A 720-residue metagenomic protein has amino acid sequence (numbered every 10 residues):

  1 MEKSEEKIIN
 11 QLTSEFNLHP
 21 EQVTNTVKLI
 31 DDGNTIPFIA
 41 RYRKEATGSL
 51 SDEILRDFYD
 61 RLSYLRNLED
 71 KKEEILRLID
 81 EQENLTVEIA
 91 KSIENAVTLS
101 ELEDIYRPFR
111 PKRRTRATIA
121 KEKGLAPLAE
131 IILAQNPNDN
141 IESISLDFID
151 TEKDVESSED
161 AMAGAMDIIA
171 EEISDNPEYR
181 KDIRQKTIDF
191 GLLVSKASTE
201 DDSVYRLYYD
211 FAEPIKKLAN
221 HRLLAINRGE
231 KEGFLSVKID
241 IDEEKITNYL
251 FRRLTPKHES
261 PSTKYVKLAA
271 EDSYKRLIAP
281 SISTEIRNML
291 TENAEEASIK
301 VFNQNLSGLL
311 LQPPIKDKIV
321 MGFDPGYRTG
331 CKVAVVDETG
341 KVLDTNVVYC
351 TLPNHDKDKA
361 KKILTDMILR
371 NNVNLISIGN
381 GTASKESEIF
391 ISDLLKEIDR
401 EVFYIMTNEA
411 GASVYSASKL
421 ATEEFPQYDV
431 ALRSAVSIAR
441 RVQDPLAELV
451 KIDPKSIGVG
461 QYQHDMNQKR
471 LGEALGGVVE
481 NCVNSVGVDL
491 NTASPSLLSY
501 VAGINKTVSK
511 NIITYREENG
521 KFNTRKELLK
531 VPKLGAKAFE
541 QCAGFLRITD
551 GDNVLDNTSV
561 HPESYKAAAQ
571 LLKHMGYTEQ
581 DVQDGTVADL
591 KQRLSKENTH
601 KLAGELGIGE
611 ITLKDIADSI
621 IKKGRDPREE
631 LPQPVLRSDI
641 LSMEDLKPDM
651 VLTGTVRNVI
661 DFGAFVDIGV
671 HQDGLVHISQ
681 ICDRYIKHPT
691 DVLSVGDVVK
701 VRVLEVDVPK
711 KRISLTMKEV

Functional and structural regions predicted by a protein language model:
M1-T24, D31: Generic start-of-chain signal for non-secretory N-termini
N17, P313-P314, E480-T514, S638-V676 (+1 more regions): C-terminal accessory/binding modules appended to enzymatic or scaffolding proteins
K28-D31, P108, I119-E122, A225-G229 (+16 more regions): Replace "in large, NTP-powered and nucleic-acid-processing enzymes" with "in large, NTP-powered factors and other
T35-I36, T47, S51-T118, K123-D147 (+5 more regions): Accessory alpha-helical DNA-binding modules that contact the DNA backbone or grooves
I54-D57, Y64, L68-G322, R328-Y428 (+1 more regions): Duplex nucleic acid-engaging cores and interfaces of nucleic-acid transaction enzymes
E101, I405, G411, S416-V486 (+1 more regions): Long, charge-rich intrinsically disordered scaffolds of nucleic-acid metabolism proteins
I144-F148, E152-S158, F211-A212, L250-Y274 (+4 more regions): Low-complexity, acidic/Ser/Thr- and charged residue-rich accessory regions of DNA metabolism proteins
E285-N303, S456-G487, G604-P648: Long, charged amphipathic helices and adjacent flexible linkers at domain junctions
